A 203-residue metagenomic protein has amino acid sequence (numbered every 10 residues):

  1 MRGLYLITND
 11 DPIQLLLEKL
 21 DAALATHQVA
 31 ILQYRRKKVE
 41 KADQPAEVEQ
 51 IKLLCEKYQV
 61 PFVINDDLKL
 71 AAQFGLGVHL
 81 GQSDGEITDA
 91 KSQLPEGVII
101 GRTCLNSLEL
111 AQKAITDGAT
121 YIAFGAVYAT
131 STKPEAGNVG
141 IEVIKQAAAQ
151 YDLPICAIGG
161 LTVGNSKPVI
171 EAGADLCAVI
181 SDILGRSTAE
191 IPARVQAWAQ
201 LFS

Functional and structural regions predicted by a protein language model:
M1-A22, S92, S203: N-terminal amphipathic alpha-helix/helix-capping segment at the start of soluble metabolic enzymes
R2-T8, A30-Y34, F62-I64, V78-L80 (+4 more regions): Hydrophobic faces of well-ordered beta-strands that scaffold small-molecule active sites in alpha/beta enzyme cores
L6, Q82-A90, A123-E135, S166 (+1 more regions): Glycine-rich phosphate-binding active-site loops on the catalytic face of alpha/beta enzymes
A22-L32: Catalytic domains of carbohydrate-active enzymes, especially glycoside hydrolases
A23, F62-G77, N106-T120, Q150 (+3 more regions): Catalytic cores of alpha/beta
Q33-D43, A126-K133: Glycine-rich, proline-tolerant flexible connector loops at the mouths of alpha/beta enzymes
E47-D66, T88-S107, G137-V163, Q196-S203: Alpha-helix-loop-beta-strand connector modules within alpha/beta enzyme cores
F74-G75, L80, R102-A149, T188 (+1 more regions): Glycine/Thr-rich beta-alpha phosphate-binding loop at enzyme active sites
